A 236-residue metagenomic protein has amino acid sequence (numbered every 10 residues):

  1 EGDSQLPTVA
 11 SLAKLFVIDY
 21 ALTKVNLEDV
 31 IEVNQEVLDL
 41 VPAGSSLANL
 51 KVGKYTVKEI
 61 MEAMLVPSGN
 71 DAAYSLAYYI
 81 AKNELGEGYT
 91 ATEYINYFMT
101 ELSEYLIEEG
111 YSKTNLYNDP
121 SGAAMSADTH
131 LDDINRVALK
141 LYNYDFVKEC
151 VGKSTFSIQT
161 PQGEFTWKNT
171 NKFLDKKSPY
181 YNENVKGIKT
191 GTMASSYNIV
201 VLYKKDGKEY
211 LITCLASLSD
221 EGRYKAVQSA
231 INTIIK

Functional and structural regions predicted by a protein language model:
E1-D132: Active-site-adjacent loops and short helices of periplasmic peptidoglycan-processing enzymes
V57, Y78-K236: Penicillin-recognizing serine hydrolase domain
